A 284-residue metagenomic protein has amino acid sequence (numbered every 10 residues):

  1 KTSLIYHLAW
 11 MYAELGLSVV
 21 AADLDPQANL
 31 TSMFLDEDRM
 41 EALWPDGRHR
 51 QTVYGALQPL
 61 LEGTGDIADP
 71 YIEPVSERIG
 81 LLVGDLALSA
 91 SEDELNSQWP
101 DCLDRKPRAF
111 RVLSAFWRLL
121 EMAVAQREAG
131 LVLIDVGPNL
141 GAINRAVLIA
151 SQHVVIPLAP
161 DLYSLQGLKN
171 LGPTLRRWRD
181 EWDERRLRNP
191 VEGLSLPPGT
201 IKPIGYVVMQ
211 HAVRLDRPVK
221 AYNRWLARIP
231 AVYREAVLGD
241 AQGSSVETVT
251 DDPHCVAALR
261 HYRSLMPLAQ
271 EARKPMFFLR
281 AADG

Functional and structural regions predicted by a protein language model:
K1-P26, L82: Walker A/P-loop phosphate-binding motif and the immediately C-terminal alpha-helix
H7, M11, M33, A146: Active-site signature of alpha/beta-hydrolase-fold catalytic machinery across serine- and Asp/Cys-nucleophile hydrolases
N29-V83, L187, V191: Phosphate-binding loop that captures ATP/GTP phosphates
L61-V75, V83-I134, L140: Cytosolic-facing regulatory segments adjacent to core modules
N144-D161: Inter-motif core of Ras-like GTPase G domains
L158-R177: Signature of the SF2 helicase/ATPase Hel1-core->accessory helical subdomain module
R188-G284: C-terminal lobe/tail of nucleotide-utilizing enzymes
